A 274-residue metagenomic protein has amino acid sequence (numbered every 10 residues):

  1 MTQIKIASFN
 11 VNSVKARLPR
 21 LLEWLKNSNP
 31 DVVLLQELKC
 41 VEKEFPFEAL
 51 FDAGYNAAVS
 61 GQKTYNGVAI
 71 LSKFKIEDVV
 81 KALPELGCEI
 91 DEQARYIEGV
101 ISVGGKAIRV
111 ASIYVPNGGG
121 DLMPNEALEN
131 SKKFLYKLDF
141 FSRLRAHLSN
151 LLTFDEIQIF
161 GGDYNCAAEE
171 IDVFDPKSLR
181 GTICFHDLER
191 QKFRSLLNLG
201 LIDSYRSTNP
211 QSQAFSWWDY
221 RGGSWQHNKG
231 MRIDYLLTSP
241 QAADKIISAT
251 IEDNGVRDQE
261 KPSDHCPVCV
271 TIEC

Functional and structural regions predicted by a protein language model:
M1-V68, A168: N-terminal, active-site-proximal structural segment of metallo-dependent hydrolase catalytic domains
Q3-S13, A107-N130, H265: Active-site-proximal beta-strand elements of phosphoester/diester hydrolases
I6-N10, L25-K43, V110, H147-E170 (+4 more regions): Active-site beta-strand/loop signature of hydrolases that rely on acidic residues for catalysis
S13, R17, D91, L135-L144 (+2 more regions): Soluble or luminal CAZymes and related metallo-dependent hydrolases
N29, G54, K75, G200-L201: Residue-level detector of structured alpha->beta connecting loops
L38-K39, F45-G120: Structured beta-strand-rich core segments of catalytic domains in phosphoester-bond hydrolases
E44, A49-F51, V79-L83, E169-C274: Metal-dependent phosphoester-hydrolase catalytic domains
P84-G87, V115-S142, K177-G181: Surface-exposed cleft-lining segments at the edges of enzyme active sites
